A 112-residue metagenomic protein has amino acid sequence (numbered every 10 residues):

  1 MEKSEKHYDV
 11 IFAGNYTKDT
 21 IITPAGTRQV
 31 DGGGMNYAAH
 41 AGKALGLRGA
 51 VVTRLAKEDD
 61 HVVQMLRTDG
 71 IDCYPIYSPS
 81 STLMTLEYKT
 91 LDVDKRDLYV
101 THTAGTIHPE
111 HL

Functional and structural regions predicted by a protein language model:
M1-E2: A short, compositionally biased domain-edge/stem linker segment
E5-I11: Extreme N-terminal starter segment of soluble prokaryotic enzymes
H7, K18-A25, Q29, L47-L112: Conserved N-terminal subdomain of the carbohydrate kinase-like
N15: Active-site glycine-centered loops adjacent to acidic/histidine catalytic or metal-binding residues that shape
G26-H40: Short catalytic helix/loop segments, enriched in acidic residues and glycine and frequently bearing histidine
A39-R48: Alpha-helix C-terminal capping segments
